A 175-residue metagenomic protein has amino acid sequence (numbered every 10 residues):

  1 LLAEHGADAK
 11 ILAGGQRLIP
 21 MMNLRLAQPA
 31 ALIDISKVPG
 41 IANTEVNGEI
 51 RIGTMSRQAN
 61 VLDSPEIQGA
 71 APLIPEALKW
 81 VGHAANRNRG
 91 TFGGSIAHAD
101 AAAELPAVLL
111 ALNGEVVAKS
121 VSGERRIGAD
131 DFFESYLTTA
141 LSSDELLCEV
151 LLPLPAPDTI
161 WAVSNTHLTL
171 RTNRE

Functional and structural regions predicted by a protein language model:
L1-R174: C-terminal structural segment of proteins
